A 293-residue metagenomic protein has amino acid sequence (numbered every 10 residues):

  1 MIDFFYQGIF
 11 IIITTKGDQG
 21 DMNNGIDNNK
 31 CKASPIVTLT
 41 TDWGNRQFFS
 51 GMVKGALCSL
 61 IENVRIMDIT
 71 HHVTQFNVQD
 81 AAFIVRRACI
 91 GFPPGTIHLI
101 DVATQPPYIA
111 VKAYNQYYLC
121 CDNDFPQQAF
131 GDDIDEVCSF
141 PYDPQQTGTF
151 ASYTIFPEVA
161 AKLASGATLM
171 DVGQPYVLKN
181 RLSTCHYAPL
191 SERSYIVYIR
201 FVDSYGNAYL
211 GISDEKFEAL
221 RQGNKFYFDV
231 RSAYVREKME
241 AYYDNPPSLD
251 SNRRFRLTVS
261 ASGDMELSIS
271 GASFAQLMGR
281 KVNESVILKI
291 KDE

Functional and structural regions predicted by a protein language model:
F4-D21: Short, Lys/Arg-enriched N-terminal segments with co-localized hydrophobic residues within the first ~10-30 amino acids
D27-H72: N-terminal glycine-rich anion-binding loop in soluble enzyme alpha/beta folds
I36, L60-I66, H72, F76-A81 (+1 more regions): Active-site histidine-anchored catalytic micro-motif
V37-L39, H98-I100, R200, L267: Residue-level marker for buried hydrophobic side chains located in beta-strands that build the well-ordered beta-sheet
D42, A103, V159, D203 (+1 more regions): A residue-level signal for conserved active-site and pocket-lining positions in enzyme catalytic cores
W43-Q47, Q105, Y205-G206, F274: Short acidic, Gly/Ser-rich segments with clustered Asp/Glu that frequently serve as metal-coordination loops in enzyme
T147-D214, A219-R221: Anionic-ligand-binding alpha/beta catalytic cores of soluble enzymes and soluble regulatory domains that recognize
Y209-G279: A conserved acidic, glycine/proline-rich C-terminal tail/linker
